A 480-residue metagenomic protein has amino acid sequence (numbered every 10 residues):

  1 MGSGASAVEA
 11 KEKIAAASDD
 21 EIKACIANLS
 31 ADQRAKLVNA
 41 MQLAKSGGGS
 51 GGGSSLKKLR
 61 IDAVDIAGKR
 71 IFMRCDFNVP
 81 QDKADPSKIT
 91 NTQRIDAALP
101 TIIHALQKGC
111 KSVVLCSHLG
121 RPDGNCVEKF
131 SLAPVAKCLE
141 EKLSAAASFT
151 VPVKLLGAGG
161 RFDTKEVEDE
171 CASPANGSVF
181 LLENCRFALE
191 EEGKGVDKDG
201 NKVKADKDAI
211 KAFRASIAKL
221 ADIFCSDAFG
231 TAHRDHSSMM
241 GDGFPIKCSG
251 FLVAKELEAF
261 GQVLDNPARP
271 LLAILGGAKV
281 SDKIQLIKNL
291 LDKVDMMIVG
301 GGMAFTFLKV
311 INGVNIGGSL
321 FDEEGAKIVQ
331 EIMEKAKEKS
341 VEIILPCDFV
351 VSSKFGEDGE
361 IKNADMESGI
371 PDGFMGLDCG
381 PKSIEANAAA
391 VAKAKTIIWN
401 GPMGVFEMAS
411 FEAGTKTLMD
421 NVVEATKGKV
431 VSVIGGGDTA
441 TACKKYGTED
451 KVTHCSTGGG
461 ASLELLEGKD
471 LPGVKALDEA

Functional and structural regions predicted by a protein language model:
A5-G51: Long, low-complexity, highly charged intrinsically disordered regions that are enriched for acidic
S50-A480: Active-site loop-to-helix "anion-binding N-cap" substructures in soluble metabolic enzymes
